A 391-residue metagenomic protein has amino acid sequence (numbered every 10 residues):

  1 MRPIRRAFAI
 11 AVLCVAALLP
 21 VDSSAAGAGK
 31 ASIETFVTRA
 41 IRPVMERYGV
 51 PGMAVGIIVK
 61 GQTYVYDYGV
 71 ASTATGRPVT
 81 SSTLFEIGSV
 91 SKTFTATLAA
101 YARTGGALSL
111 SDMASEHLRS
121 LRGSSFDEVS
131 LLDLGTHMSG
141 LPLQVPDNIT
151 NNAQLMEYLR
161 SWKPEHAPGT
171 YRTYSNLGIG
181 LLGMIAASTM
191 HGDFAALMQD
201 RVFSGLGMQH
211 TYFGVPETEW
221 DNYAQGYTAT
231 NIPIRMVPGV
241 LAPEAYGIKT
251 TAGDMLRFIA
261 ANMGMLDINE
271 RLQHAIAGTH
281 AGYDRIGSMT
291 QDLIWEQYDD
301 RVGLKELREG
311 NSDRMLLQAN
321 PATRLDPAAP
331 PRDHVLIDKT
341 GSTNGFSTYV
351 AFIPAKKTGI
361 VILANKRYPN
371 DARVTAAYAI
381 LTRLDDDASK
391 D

Functional and structural regions predicted by a protein language model:
M1-A9: Bacterial N-terminal signal peptides that target proteins for export
A9-L18: Bacterial N-terminal signal peptides
S23-A28: Boundary at the C-terminal end of the N-terminal hydrophobic targeting segment
K30-F85, A107-D112, E116, A153-E157 (+2 more regions): Short, conserved catalytic-motif segment at the N-terminal edge
E46-A54, A74-D133, P164-G178, P243-Y246 (+2 more regions): Short active-site loop at a secondary-structure junction that contains or immediately precedes the catalytic residue(s)
V65-Y68, S72, S124-S342: Short, surface-exposed loop or secondary-structure junction motifs that flank catalytic or metal-binding residues
S288-M289, D300, R367-D391: Short, gly/Ser/Thr-rich active-site loops of penicillin-recognizing serine hydrolases
K339, S347-F352, K356-K366: Short, well-ordered beta-strand elements
